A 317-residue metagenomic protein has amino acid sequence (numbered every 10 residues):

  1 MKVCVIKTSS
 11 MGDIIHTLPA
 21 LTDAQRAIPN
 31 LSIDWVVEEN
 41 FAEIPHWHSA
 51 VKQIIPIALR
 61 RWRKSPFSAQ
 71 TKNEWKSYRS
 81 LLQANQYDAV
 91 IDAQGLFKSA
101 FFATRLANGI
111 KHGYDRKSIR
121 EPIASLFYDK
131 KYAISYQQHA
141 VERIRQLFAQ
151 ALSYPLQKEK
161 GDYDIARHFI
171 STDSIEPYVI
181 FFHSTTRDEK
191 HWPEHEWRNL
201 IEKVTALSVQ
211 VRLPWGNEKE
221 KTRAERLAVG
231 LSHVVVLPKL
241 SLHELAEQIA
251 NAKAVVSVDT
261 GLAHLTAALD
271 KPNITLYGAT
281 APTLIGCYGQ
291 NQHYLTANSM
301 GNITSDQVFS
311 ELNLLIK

Functional and structural regions predicted by a protein language model:
M1-K317: Catalytic machinery of carbohydrate-active enzymes, primarily nucleotide-sugar-dependent glycosyltransferases
